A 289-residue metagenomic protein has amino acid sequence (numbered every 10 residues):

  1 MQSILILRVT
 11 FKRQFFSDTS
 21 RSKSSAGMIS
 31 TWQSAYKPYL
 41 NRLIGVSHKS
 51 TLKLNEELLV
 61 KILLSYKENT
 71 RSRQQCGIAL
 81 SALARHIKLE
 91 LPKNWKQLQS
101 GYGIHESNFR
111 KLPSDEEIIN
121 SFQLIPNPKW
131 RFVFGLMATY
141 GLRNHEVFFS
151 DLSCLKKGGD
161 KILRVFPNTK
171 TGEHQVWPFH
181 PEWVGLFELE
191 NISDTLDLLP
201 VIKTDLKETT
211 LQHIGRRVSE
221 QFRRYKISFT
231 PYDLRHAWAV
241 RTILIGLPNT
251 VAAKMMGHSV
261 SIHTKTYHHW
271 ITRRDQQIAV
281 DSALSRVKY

Functional and structural regions predicted by a protein language model:
L7-Y39: Short, aromatic/basic-rich helix-turn unit that serves as a nucleic-acid recognition element
A35-V46, E56-E57, K61-Q99, R143-H145: N-terminal DNA-binding recognition helix of tyrosine site-specific recombinases/integrases
T70-Q74, L98-N144, F148: Basic, Lys/Arg- and aromatic-enriched nucleic-acid-binding interface segment
E146-V147, F229-T230, A239, G246-H258: Active-site-proximal segment of tyrosine recombinases
F149-F187: Conserved tyrosine-mediated DNA breakage-rejoining catalytic core shared by Y-recombinases
L155-G159, L247-T266: Short, polar N-cap/turn motifs at the start of nucleic acid-interacting alpha helices
N168-T171, M256-D281: Catalytic-site neighborhood detector that most strongly recognizes the C-terminal catalytic loop/helix of tyrosine
F179-S228, Y232-D233, W238: Active-site/catalytic core of tyrosine-dependent DNA strand-transfer enzymes
